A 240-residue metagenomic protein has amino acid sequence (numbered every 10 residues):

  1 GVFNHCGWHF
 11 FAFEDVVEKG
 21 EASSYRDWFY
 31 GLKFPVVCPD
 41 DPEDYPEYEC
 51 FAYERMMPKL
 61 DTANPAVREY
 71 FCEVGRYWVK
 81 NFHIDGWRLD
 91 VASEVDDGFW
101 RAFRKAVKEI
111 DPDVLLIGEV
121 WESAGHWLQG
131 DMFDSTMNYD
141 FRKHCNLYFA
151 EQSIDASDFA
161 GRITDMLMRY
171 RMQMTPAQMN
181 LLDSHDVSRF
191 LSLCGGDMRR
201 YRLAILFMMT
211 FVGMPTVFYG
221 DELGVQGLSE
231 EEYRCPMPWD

Functional and structural regions predicted by a protein language model:
G1-R76, N81, F103, E109 (+1 more regions): Substrate-binding/active-site clefts of carbohydrate-active enzymes
V2-N4, E94, E122-A124, V187-S188 (+1 more regions): Solvent-exposed loop/turn segments at secondary-structure junctions within structured extracellular/periplasmic domains
H9-E18, K80, D90-Q173, F207 (+1 more regions): Active-site-proximal helices and loops of the catalytic beta/alpha 8
Y53-R55, F82, M132, H185 (+1 more regions): Short, solvent-exposed loop/turn segments at the edges of secondary structure
Y53-R68, D85-E94, H144-A156, S188-G196 (+1 more regions): The substrate-binding groove and active-site-proximal loops of carbohydrate-active enzymes, especially glycoside
M56, Y70-D97, T175, N180-S184: Active-site groove signature of glycoside hydrolases
I84-G86, D111-V114, V212-P215: Loop/turn elements at helix/coil->beta-strand transitions in domains of secreted/extracellular proteins
M166-D240: Active-site-proximal substrate-binding groove within the catalytic cores of carbohydrate-active enzymes
